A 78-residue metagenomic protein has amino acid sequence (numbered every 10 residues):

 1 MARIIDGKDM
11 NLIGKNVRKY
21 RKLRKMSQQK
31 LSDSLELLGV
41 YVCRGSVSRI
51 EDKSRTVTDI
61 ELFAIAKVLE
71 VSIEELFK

Functional and structural regions predicted by a protein language model:
M1-L12: A detector for short, charged/polar N-terminal pre-domain segments
K15-E36: Short basic helix-loop element that most often maps to the first helix and adjoining turn of HTH DNA-binding modules
V17, L31-S32, V47-I50, L76: Conserved hydrophobic/aromatic packing and binding residues within compact polymer-binding modules
V17, Q28, R44, D59-L62: Helix-turn-helix DNA-binding elements, focusing on the entry/boundary residues of the two helices that contact DNA
L37-T56: Recognition helix of helix-turn-helix/homeodomain-like DNA-binding domains that insert into the DNA major groove
S54, T58-E75: DNA major-groove recognition helix of helix-turn-helix/homeodomain DNA-binding modules
